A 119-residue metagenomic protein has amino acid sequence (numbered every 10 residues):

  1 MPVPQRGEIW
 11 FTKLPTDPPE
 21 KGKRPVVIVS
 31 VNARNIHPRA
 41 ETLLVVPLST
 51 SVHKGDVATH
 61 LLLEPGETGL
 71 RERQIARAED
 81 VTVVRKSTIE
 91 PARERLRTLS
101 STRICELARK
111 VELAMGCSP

Functional and structural regions predicted by a protein language model:
P2, P65-P119: C-terminal terminal-subdomain/extension
P15-P19: Short, charged beta-turn/beta-strand-edge "cap" motif at the junction between a beta-strand and an adjacent loop
E20-G66: Compact nucleic-acid interaction/catalytic patches
